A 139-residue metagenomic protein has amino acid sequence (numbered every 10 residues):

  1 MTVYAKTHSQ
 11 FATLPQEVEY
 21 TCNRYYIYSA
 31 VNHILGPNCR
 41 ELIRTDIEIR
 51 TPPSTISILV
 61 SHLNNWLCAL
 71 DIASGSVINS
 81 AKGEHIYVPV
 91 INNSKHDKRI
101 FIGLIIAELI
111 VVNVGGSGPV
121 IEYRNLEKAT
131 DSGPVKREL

Functional and structural regions predicted by a protein language model:
M1-L139: DUTPase catalytic domain/fold
